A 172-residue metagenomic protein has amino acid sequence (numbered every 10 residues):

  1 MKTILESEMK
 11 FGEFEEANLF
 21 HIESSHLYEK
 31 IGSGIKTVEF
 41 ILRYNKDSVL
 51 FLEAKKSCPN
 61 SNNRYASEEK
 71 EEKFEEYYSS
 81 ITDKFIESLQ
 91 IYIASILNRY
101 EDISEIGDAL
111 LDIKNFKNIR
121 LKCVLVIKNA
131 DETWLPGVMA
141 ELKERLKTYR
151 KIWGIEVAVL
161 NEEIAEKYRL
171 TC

Functional and structural regions predicted by a protein language model:
M1-V38, C172: Basic, amphipathic N-terminal segments that precede the first structured/catalytic domain
S24-H26, Y44, K56, I127-N129: Short, flexible loop/turn elements at secondary-structure junctions
F40-L42, L50-K56: Conserved catalytic cores of phosphodiester-cleaving nucleases, focusing on short active-site segments
S48-L50, K122: Structural motif
S57-N60, N129-L135: Short acidic, S/G/P-rich loop/turn micro-motifs used as interaction or catalytic elements
S57-V124, T148-W153: Catalytic cores of nucleic-acid endonucleases
L121-A130, V138: A charged, amphipathic interaction segment
D131-C172: Polybasic (Lys/Arg-rich)
